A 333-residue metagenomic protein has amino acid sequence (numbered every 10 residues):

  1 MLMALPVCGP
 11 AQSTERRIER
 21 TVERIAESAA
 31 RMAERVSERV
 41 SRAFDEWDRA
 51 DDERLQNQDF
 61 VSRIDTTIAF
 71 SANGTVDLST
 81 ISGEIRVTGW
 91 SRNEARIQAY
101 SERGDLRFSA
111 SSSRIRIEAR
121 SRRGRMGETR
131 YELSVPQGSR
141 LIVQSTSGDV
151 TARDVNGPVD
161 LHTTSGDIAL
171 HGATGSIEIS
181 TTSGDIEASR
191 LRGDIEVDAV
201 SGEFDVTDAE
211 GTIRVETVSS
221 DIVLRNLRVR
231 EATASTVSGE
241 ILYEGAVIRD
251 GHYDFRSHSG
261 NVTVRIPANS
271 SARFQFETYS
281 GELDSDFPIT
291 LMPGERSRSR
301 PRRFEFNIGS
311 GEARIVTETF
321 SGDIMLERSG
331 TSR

Functional and structural regions predicted by a protein language model:
M1-R333: Intrinsically disordered, low-complexity terminal regions
